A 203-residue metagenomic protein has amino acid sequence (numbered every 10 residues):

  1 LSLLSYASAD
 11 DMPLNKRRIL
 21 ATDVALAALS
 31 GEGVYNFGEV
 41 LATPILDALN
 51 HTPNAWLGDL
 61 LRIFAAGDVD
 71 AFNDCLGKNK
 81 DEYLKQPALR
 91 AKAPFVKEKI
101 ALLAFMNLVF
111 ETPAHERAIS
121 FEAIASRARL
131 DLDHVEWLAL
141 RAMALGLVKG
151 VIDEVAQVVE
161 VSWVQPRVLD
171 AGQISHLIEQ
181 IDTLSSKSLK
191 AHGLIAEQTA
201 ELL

Functional and structural regions predicted by a protein language model:
L1-L203: Charged, E/D/K/R/S-rich low-complexity terminal regions of large eukaryotic assembly subunits
